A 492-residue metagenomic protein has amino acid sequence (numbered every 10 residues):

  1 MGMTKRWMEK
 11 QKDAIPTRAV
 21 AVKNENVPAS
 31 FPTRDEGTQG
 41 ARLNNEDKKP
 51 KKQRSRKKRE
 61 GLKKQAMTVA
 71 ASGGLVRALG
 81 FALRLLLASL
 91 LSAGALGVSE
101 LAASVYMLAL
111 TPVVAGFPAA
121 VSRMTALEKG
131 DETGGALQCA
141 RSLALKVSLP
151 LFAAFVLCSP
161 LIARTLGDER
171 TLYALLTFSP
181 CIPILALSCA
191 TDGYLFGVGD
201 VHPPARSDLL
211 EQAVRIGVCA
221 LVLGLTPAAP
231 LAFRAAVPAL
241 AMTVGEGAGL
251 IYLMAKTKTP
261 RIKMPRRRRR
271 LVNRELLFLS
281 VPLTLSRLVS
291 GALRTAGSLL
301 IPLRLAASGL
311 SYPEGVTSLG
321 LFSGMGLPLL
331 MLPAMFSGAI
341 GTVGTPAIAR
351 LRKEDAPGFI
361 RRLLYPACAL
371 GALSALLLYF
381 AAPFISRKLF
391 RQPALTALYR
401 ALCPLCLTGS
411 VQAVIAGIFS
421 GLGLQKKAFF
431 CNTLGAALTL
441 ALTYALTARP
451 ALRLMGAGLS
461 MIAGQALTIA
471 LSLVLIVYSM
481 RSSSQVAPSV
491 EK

Functional and structural regions predicted by a protein language model:
G2-K10, K48-K52, L221-L225, L240-R268 (+1 more regions): C-terminal transmembrane helix end/exit motif
G2-L79, R270-S290, L475-I476, M480 (+1 more regions): N-terminal membrane topogenesis motif
G61-P118, F152-V156, C181, V281-R304 (+1 more regions): Signature of the first transmembrane helix
Q65-G80, A241-T257, R270-T342: Transmembrane helical elements of multi-pass membrane transporters/channels
V114-K129, L330-E354: Helix-loop junctions and terminal segments of transmembrane helices in multi-pass membrane transport/translocation
P150-L172, L373-Q392, T396-A397: Short membrane-interface helical motifs at transmembrane helix boundaries in multi-pass membrane transporters
L185-S207, P404-L434: Membrane-interface junctions at transmembrane-helix termini in multi-pass inner-membrane proteins
V198-P203, A213-L250, G423-K426, A436-A470 (+1 more regions): Membrane-interface helix-loop junctions in multi-pass transport and translocation proteins
